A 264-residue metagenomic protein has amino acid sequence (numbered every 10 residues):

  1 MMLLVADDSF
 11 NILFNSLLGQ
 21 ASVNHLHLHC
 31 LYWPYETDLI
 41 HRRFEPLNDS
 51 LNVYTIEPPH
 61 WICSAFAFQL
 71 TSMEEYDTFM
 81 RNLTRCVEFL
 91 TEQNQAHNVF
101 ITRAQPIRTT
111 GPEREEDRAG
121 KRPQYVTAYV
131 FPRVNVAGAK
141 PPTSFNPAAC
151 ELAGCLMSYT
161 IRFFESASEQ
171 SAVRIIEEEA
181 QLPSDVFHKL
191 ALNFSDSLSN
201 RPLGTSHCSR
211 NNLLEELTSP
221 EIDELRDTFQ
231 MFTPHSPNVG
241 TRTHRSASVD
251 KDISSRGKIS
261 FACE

Functional and structural regions predicted by a protein language model:
M1-E264: HIT superfamily nucleotide-processing domains
